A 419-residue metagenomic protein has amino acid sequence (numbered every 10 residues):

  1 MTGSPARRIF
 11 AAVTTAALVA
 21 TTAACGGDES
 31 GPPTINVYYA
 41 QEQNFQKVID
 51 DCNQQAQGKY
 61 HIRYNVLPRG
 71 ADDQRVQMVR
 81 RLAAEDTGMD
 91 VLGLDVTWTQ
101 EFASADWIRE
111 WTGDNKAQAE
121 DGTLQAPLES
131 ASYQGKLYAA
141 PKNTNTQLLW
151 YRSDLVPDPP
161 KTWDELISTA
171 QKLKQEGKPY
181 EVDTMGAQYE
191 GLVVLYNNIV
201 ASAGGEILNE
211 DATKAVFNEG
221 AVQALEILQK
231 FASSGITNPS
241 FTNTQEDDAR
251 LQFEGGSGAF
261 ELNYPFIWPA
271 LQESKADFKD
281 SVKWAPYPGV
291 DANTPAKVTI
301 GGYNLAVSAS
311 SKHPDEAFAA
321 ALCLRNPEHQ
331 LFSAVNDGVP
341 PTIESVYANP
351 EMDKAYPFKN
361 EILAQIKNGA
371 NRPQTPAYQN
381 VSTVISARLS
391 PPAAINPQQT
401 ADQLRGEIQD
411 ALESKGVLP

Functional and structural regions predicted by a protein language model:
T2-Q100, A276, D291-A292, E407-P419: Conserved N-terminal structural module of periplasmic/extracytoplasmic solute-binding proteins
V66-Q77, T97, D164-E165, S240-E254: Short helix-initiation/N-cap motifs at beta->coil->alpha
V79-R80, G88-D90, Q118-Y151, E165 (+2 more regions): A structural signal for short loop-to-beta-strand junctions that line the ligand-binding cleft of periplasmic/secreted
V96-T146, D158, E165-I167, K283-A285 (+1 more regions): Hinge/lid segment of periplasmic solute-binding proteins
G113-T123, Y180-A187, A203-E226, E273-D277 (+4 more regions): Short, solvent-exposed loop/beta-turn-alpha elements that line the ligand-binding surface or hinge of extracytoplasmic
T169-A170, E176, A212-T242, Y287: Glycine-centered hinge/linker elements that transmit conformational signals in sensory and ligand-binding systems
S233-I236, E273-D337: Extracytoplasmic/periplasmic substrate-recognition and gating elements
A364-P419: Conserved C-terminal helix/tail region of periplasmic/extracytoplasmic solute-binding proteins
